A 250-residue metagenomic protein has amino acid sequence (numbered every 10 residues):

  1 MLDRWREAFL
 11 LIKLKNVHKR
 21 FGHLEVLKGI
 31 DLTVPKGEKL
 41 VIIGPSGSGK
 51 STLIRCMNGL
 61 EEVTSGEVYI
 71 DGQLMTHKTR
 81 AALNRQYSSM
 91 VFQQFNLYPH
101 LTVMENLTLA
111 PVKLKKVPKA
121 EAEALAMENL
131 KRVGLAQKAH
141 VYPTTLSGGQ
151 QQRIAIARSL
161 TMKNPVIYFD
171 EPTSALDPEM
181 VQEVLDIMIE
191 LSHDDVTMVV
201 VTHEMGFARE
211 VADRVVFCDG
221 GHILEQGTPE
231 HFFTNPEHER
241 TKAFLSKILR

Functional and structural regions predicted by a protein language model:
L2-F9: Short, Lys/Arg-enriched N-terminal segments with co-localized hydrophobic residues within the first ~10-30 amino acids
F9-L11, R250: Absolute protein N-terminus
L11-P229: ABC family nucleotide-binding domain
L224-Q226, E230-R250: C-terminal boundary and immediately downstream tail of ABC-type ATPase nucleotide-binding domains
